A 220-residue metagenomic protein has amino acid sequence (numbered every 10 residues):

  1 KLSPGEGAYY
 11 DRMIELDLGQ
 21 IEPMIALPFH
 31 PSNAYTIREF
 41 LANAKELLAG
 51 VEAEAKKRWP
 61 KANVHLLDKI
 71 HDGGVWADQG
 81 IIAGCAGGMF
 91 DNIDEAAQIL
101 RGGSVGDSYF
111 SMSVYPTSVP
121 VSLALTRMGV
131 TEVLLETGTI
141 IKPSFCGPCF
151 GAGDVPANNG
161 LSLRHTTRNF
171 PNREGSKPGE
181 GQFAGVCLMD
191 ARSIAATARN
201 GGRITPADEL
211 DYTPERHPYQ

Functional and structural regions predicted by a protein language model:
K1-Q220: Fe-S-dependent hydro-lyases/dehydratases of central metabolism
